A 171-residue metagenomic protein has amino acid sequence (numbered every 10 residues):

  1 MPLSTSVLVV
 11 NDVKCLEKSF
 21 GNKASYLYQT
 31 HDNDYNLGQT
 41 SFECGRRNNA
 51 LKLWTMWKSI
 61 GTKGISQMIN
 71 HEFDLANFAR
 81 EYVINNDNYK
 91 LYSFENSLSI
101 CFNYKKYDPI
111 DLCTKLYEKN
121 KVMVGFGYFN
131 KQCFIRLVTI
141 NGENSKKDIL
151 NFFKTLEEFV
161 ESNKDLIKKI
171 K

Functional and structural regions predicted by a protein language model:
M1-I84: Active-site C-terminal subdomain of aminotransferase-like
V10, F102-K106, T139-N141: Short beta-strand-to-loop capping motifs
I60-S66, S97, R136-T139: Glycine- and acidic
N70-N77, N96-I100, L156: Active/binding-pocket-proximal capping segment
V83-Y92, K164-I170: Surface-exposed helix-capping loop/turn segments at secondary-structure junctions
Y89-L116: Conserved PLP-binding catalytic core of the aspartate aminotransferase-like
S93-S99, N120-R136: Conserved PLP cofactor-binding pocket of PLP-dependent enzymes
F129-K171: PLP-dependent enzyme catalytic core of the Aspartate aminotransferase-like
